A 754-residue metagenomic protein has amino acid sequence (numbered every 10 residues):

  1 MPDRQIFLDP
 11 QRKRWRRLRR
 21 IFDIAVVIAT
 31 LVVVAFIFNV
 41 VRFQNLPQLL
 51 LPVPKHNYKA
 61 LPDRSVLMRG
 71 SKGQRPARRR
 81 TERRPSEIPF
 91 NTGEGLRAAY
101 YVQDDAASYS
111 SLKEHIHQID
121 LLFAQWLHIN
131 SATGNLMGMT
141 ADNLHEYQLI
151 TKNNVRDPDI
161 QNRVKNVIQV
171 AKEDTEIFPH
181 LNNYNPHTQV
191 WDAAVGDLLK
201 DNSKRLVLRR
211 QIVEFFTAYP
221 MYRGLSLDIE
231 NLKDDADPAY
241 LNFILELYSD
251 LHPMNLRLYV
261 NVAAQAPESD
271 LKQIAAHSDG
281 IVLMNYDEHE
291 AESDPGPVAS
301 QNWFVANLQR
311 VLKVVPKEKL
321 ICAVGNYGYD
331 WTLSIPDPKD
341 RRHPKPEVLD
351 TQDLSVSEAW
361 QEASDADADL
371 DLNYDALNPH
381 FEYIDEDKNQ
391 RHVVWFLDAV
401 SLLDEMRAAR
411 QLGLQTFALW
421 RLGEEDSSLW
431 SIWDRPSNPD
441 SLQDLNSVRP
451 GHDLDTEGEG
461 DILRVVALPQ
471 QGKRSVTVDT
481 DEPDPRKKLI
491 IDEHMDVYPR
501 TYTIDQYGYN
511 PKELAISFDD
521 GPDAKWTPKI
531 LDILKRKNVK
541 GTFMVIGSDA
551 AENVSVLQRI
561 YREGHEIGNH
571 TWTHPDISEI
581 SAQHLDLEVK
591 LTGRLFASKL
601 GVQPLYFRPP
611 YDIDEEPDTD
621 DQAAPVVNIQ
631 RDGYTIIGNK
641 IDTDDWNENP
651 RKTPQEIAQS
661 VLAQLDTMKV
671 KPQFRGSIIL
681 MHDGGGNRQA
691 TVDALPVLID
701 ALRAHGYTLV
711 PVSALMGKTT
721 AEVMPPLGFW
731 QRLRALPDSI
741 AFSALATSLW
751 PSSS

Functional and structural regions predicted by a protein language model:
P62-L208: Glycan-recognition patch characteristic of GH18 chitinases/ENGases and related GlcNAc/peptidoglycan-binding proteins
R80, N326-E405, W433-N446: Glycan-binding loop/region signatures in secreted carbohydrate-active enzymes
K113-H117, P158-I177, F216-P220, K272-S278 (+6 more regions): Acidic (Asp/Glu)-rich catalytic clusters
W126, R209-A239, E268, G280-D287 (+5 more regions): Active-site groove signature of glycoside hydrolases
A132-D159, K233, D237-E362: Substrate-binding surface in catalytic domains of secreted glycosidases
L247-D250, R257-Y259, G472, V476-P604 (+3 more regions): Active-site beta->alpha N-cap acidic-glycine motif
S334-I335, A551-E552, P575-T708, S713-M724: Catalytic domains of cell-wall/extracellular-matrix polysaccharide-remodeling enzymes, centered on de-N-acetylation
L442-I516, D523-K529, R536, Q659 (+3 more regions): N-terminal pre-catalytic segment of deacetylase/amide-hydrolase enzymes
